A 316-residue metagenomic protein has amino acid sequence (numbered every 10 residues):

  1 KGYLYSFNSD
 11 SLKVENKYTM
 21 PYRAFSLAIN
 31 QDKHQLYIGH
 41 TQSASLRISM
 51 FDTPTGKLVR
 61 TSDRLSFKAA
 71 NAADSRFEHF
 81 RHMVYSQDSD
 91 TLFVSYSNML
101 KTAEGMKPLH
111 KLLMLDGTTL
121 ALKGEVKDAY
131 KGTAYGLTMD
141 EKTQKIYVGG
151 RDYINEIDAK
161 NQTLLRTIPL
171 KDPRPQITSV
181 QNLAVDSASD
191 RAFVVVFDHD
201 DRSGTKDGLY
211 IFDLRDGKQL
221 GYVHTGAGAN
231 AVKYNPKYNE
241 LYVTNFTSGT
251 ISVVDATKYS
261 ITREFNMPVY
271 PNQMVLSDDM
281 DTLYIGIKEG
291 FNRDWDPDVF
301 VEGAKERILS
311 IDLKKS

Functional and structural regions predicted by a protein language model:
K1-S316: Predominantly soluble domains enriched in secretory-pathway, periplasmic, or organellar proteins
